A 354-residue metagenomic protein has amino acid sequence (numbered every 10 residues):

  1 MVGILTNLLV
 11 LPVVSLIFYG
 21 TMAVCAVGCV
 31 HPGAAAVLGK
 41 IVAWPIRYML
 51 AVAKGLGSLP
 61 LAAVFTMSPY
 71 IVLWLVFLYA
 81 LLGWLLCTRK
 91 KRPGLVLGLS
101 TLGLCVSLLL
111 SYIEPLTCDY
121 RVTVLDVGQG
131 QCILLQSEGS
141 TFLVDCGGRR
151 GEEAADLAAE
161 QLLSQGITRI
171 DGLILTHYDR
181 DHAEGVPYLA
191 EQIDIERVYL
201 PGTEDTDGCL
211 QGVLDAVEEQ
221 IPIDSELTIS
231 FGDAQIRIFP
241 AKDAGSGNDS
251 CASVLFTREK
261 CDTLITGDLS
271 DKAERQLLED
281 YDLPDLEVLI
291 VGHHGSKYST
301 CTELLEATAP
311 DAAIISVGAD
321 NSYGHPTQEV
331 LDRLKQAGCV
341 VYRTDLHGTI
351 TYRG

Functional and structural regions predicted by a protein language model:
M1-Y19: Short acidic/histidine-rich active-site segments
N7-L8, F18, A26-G354: Non-globular, low-confidence helical/coil segments that flank catalytic cores
